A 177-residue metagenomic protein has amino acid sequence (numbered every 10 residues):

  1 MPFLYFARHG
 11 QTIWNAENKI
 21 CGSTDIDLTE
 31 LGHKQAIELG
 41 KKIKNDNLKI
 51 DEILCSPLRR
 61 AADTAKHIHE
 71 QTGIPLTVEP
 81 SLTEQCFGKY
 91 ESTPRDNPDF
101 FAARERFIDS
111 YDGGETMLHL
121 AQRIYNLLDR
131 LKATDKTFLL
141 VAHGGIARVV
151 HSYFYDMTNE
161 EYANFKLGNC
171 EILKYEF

Functional and structural regions predicted by a protein language model:
P2, K49-D51, T134-F138: Short coil/turn segments at beta-strand junctions that form active-site/ligand-binding loops
F3-H9, L140-V141: Short, hydrophobic/glycine-enriched beta-strand segments
A7, Q11-I74, E115: Active-site-proximal alpha-helix that buttresses catalytic centers in soluble enzyme cores
Q11, R59, L82-T83, G145: Catalytic metal-binding/acid-base residues of hydrolase active sites
K19-G22, H67-E70, E91-P94, Y153-M157: Short, glycine/charged-enriched secondary-structure capping and boundary segments
C55-S56, Q122, V141-A142: Short beta-strand scaffold positions
A62, Y125-F177: Active-site-adjacent alpha-helix immediately C-terminal to a catalytic or transition-state-stabilizing loop
E70-Y125: Phosphate-handling substructures
